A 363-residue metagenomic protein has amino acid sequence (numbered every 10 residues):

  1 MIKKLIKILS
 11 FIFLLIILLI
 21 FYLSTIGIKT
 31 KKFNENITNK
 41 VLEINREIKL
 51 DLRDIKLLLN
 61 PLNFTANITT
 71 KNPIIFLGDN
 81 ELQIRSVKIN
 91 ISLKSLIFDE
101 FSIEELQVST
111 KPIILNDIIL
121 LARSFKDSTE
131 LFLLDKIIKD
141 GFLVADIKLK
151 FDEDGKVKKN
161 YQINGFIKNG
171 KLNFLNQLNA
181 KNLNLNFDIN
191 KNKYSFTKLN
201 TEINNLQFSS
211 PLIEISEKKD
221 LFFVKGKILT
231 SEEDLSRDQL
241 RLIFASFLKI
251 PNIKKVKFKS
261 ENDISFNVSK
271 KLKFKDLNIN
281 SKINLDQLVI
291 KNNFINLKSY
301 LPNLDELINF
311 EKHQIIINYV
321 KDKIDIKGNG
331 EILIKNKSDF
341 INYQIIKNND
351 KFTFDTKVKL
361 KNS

Functional and structural regions predicted by a protein language model:
M1-K3: N-terminal Lys/Arg-rich, disordered targeting/topogenic segments
K7-Y22: Hydrophobic membrane-insertion alpha-helices, especially the h-region of bacterial N-terminal signal peptides
L19-I118, F132-F142, D146-D154, Y194 (+1 more regions): Terminal hydrophobic membrane-targeting helix
T30-K31, P61-N63, D79, F174-N179 (+3 more regions): Solvent-exposed loop/turn segments connecting transmembrane beta-strands in outer-membrane beta-barrel proteins
I37, V41, L106-K158, Q162-N173 (+3 more regions): Extended amphipathic, helix-rich lipid-handling scaffolds
D54, N72, I91-L93, T110-P112 (+9 more regions): Residues on the solvent-exposed faces and adjacent turns of beta-rich solenoids used to engage binding targets
T69-I75, K198-E202, G328-L333, I345: Short beta-strand segments that buttress and anchor functional surface loops
L120, L178, F294-N296: Outer-membrane beta-barrel translocator domains and adjoining extracellular loop/strand segments of Gram-negative
